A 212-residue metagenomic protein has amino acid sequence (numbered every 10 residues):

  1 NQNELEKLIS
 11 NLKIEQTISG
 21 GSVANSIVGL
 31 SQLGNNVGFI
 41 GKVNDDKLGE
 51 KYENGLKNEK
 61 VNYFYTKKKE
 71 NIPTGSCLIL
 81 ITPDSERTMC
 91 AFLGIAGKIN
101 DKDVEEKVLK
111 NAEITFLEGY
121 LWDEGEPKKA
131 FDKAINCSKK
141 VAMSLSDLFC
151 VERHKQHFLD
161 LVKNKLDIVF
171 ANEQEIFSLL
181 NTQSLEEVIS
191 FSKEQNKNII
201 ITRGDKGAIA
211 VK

Functional and structural regions predicted by a protein language model:
N1-I40, E50: Glycine-rich phosphate/adenosyl-contacting loop at the front of the ribokinase-like
E15, N44, E50-G75, I79-K212: Ribokinase/PfkB-type carbohydrate-kinase core domain
